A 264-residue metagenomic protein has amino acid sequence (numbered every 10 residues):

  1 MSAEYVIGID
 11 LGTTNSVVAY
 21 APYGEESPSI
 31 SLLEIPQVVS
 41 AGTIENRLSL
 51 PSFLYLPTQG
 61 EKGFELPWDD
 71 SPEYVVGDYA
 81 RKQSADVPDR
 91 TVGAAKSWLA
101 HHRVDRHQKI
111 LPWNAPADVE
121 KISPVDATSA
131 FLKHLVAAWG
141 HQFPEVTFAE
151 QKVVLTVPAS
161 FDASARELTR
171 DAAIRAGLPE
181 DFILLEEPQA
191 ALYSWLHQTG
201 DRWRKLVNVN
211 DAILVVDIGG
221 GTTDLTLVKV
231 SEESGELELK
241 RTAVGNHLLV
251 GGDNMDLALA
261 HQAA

Functional and structural regions predicted by a protein language model:
S2-P28, T199-K240: Gly/Thr-rich phosphate-binding beta-strand-loop-beta motif of the actin/hexokinase/Hsp70
T13, P22, T58, A159 (+1 more regions): Residues that form ligand- and interface-recognition hot spots within folded domains
P28-A176, L257-A264: Phosphate-binding loop and its immediate beta->loop->alpha context in nucleotide/phosphate-handling enzymes
P36-S40, L239-L249: Short beta-alpha connecting loops at secondary-structure transitions that line or flank enzyme active sites
G42-E45, I183-Q189, L249-G251: Active-site nucleophile and cofactor-binding loops and adjacent substrate-binding regions of central metabolic enzymes
A85, A159, V216, G245-D253 (+1 more regions): Hydrophobic alpha-helical scaffolding
K121, D162, N208, A212 (+1 more regions): Alpha-helix N-cap/helix-initiation motif
W139-P144, A159-F161, T169-L214, I218-T222 (+1 more regions): Hydrophobic, small-residue-rich alpha-helical packing segments that form membrane-like cores
